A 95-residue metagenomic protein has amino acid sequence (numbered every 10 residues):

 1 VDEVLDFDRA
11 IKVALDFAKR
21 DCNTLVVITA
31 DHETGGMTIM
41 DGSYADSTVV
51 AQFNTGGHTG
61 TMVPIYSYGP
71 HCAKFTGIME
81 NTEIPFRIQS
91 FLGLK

Functional and structural regions predicted by a protein language model:
V1-K95: A post-motif C-terminal structural segment
